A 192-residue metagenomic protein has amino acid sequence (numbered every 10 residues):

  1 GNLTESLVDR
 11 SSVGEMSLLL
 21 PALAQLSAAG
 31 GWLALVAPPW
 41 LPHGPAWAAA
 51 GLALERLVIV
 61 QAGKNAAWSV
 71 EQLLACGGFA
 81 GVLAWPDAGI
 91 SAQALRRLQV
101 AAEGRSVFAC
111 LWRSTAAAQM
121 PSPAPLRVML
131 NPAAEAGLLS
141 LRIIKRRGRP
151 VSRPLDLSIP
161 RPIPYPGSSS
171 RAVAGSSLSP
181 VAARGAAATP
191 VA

Functional and structural regions predicted by a protein language model:
G1-A192: N-terminal regions of ATP-driven nucleic-acid and macromolecular assemblies, encompassing P-loop NTP-binding domains
